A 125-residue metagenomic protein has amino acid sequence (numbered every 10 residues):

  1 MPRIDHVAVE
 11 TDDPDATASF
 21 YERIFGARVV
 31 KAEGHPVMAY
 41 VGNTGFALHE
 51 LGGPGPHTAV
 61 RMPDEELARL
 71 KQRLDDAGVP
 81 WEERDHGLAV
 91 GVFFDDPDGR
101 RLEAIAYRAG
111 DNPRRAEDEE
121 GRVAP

Functional and structural regions predicted by a protein language model:
M1-D15, H57-T58, D111-P125: N-terminal beta-strand motif that seeds the catalytic metal site of vicinal oxygen chelate
I4-D12, Y40, L51-D75, L88-D95: Vicinal oxygen chelate
T17-E22, L74, G99: Conserved active-site tyrosine of GNAT-family acetyltransferases
Y21, K71, A116-E117: Short, flexible helix/strand-to-coil boundary loops that buttress conserved ligand/catalytic motifs in alpha/beta
G26-A32, G78-E83: Short secondary-structure junctions
A27-P56, V60-D64, R101-R108: Conserved short beta-strand elements that form part of the metal-binding/catalytic scaffold of enzyme active sites
D76-P125: Vicinal oxygen chelate
